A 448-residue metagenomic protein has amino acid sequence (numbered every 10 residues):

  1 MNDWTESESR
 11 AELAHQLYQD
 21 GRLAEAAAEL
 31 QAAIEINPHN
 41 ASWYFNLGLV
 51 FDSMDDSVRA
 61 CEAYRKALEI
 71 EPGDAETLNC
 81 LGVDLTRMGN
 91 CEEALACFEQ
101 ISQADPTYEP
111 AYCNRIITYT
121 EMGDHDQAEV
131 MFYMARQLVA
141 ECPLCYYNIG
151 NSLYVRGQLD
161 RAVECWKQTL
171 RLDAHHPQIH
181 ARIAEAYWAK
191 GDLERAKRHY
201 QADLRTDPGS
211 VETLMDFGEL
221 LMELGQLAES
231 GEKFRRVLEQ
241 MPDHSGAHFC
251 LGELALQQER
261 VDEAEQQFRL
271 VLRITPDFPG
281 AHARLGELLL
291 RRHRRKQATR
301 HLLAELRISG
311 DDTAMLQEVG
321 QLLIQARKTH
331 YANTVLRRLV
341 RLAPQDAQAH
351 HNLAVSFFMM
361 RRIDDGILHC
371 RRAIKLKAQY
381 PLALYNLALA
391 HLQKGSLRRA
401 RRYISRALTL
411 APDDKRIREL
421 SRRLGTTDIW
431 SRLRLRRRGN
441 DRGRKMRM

Functional and structural regions predicted by a protein language model:
Q19, S53, R87-M88, E121 (+9 more regions): Register position in tetratricopeptide repeats
